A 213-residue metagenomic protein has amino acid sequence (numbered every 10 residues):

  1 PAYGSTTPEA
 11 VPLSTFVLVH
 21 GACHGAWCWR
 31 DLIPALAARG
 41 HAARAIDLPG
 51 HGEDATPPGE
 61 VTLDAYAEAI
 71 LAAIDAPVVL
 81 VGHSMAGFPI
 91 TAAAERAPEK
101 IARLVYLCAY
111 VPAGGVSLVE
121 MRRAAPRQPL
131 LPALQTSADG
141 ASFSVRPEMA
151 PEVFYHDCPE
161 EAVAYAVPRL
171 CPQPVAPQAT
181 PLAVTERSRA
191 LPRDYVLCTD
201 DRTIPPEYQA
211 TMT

Functional and structural regions predicted by a protein language model:
S14-A55: Conserved HGGG/HGGXW glycine-rich cap/lid loop of the alpha/beta-hydrolase fold
D31, A92-R96: Active-site signature of alpha/beta-hydrolase-fold catalytic machinery across serine- and Asp/Cys-nucleophile hydrolases
A45-V79, E95-R96, V119-R123: Active-site loop/oxyanion-hole signature of alpha/beta-hydrolase fold enzymes
G82-A86, I90: Gly/Ala-rich beta-loop-alpha elbow adjacent to hydrolase catalytic centers
E95, E99-D139, F143, P147 (+3 more regions): Flexible "cap/lid" loop of the alpha/beta hydrolase fold
D139-A190: Conserved alpha/beta-hydrolase catalytic His-Asp/Glu region
D194-D201: Conserved strand-to-loop "acid loop" that flanks and positions the catalytic carboxylate
